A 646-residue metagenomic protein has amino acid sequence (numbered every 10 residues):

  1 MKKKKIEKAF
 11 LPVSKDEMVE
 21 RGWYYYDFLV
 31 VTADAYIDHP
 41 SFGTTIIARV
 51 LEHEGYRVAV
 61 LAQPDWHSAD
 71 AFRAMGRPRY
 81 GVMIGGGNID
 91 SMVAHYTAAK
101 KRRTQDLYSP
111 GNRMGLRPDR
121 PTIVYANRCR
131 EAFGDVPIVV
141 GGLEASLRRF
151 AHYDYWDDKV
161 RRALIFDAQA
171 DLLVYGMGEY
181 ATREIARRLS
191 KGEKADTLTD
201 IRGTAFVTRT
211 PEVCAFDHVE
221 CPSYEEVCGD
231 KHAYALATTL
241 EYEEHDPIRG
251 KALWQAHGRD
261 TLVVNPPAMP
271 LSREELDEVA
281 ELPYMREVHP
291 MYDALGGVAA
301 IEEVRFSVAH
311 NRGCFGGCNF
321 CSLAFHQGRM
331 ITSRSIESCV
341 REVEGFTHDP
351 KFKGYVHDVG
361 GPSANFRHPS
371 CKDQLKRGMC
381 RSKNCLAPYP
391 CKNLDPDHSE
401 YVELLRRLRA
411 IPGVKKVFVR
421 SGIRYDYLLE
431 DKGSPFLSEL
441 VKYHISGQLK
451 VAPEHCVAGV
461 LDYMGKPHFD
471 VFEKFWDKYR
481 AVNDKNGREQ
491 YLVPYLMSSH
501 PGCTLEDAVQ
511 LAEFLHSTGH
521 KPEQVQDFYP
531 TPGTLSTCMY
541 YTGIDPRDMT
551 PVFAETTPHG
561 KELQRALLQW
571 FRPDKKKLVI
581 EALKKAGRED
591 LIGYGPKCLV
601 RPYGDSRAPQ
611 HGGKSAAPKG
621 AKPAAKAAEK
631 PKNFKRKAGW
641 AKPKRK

Functional and structural regions predicted by a protein language model:
K2-Y25, A35, A235-S307: N-terminal [4Fe-4S]-dependent radical SAM core
V30, I46, D65-W66, G345-V493 (+1 more regions): Conserved SAM/AdoMet-binding glycine-rich loop
V31-Y36, L295-S322, T347, Y355: N-terminal pre-triad scaffold of radical SAM enzymes
A35, G43, A62-H257, N265 (+1 more regions): Glycine-rich beta-alpha loop elements in corrinoid/cobalamin-binding modules across cobalamin-dependent enzymes
H67, D196-H245, R259, A268-L271 (+8 more regions): Terminal amphipathic helices with adjacent charged low-complexity linkers/tails
D90-A99, L147-R149, E179-E184, T208-V213 (+7 more regions): Flexible glycine/acidic-rich beta-alpha junction loops that bind and position SAM and/or redox cofactors in anaerobic
D171, V279, C314, C318 (+4 more regions): Conserved, mostly hydrophobic/aromatic
R377, K383, L599-K646: Acidic, low-complexity intrinsically disordered tails
